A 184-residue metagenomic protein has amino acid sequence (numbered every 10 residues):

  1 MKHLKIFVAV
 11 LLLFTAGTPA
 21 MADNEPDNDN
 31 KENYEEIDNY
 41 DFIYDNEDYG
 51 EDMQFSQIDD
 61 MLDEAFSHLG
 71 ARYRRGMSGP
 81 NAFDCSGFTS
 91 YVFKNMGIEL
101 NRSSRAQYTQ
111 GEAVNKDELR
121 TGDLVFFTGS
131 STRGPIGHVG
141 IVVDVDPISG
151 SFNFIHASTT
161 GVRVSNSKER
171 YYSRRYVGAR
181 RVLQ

Functional and structural regions predicted by a protein language model:
H3-F7, A20-E36, G50, V139-Q184: Aromatic- and glycine-rich peptidoglycan recognition patches
V8-T15: Bacterial N-terminal signal peptides
D41-A65: N-terminal hydrophobic or amphipathic helices/low-complexity stretches enriched in small/hydrophobic/Pro/Gly
E51, A71-T121: Catalytic cysteine-centered active-site loop
S130-S131, R170: Short Gly/Pro-enriched turn/cap motifs at secondary-structure boundaries
T132-V139: Short, Lys/Arg- and Gly-enriched loop/turn segments at beta-strand edges
